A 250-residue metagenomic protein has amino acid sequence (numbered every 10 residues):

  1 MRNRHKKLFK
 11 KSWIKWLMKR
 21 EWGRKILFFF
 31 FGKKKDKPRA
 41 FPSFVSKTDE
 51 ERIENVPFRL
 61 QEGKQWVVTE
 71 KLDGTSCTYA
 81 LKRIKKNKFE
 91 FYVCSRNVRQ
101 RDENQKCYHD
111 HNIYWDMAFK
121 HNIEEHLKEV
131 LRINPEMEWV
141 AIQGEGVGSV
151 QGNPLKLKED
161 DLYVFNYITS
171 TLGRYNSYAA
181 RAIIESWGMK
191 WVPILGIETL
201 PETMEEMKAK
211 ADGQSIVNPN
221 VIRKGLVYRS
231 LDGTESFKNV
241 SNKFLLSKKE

Functional and structural regions predicted by a protein language model:
M1-E250: Core nucleotide-handling region used for phosphoryl-transfer chemistry
